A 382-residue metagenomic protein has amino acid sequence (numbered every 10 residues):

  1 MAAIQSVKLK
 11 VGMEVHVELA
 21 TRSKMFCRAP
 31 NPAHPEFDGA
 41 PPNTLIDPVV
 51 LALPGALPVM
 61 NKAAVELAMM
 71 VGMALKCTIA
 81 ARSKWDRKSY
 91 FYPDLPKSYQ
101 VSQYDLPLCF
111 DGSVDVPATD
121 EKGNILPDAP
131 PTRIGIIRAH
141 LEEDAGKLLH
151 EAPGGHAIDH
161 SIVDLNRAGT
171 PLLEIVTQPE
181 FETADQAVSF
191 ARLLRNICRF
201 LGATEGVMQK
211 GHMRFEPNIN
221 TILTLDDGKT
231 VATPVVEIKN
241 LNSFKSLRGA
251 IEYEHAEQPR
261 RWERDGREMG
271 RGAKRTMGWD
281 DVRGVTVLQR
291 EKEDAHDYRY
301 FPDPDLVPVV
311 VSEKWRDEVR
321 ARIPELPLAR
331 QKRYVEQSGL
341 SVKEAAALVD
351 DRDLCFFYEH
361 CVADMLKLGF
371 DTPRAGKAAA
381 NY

Functional and structural regions predicted by a protein language model:
A2-P324, V342-K343, M365-D371: Basic, nucleic-acid-interacting segments
I323-D350, F356-D364, A378: Long, charged low-complexity interaction segments
T372-G376, A380-N381: Small-residue-rich helix-loop
